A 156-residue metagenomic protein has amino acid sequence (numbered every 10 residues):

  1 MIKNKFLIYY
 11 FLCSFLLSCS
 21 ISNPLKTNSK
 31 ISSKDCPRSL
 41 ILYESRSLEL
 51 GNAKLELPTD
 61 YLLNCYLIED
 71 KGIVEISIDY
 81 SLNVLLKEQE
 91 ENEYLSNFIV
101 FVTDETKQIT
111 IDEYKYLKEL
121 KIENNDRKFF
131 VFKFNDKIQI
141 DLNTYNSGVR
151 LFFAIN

Functional and structural regions predicted by a protein language model:
M1-S20: Sec-dependent bacterial lipoprotein signal peptides
S18-D35: Bacterial Sec signal peptide processing site at the extreme N-terminus
N23, S147-G148: Eukaryotic non-globular, compositionally biased segments
R38-K71: Post-signal-peptide N-terminal segment of Sec-exported extracytoplasmic proteins
K54, L63-S77, L86-N92, I140-T144: Short, solvent-exposed beta-strand/turn "edge" segments of beta-rich domains on protein surfaces
E75-S81, F152: One-face residue pattern on beta-strands with alternating periodicity enriched for small/polar residues
Y94-Q108, L151-I155: Extended low-complexity, serine/threonine- and proline-enriched intrinsically disordered segments
Y114-S147: Short, solvent-exposed, Trp/other aromatic-anchored flexible loops in extracytoplasmic proteins
